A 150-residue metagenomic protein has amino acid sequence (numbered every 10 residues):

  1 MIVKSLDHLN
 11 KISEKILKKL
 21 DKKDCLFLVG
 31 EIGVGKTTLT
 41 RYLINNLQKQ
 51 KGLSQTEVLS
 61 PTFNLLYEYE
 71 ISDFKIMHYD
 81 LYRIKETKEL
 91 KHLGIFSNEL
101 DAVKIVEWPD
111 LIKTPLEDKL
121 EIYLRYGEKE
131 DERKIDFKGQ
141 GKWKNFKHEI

Functional and structural regions predicted by a protein language model:
M1-K15: N-terminal pre-Walker A segment at the start of P-loop NTPase domains
I16-K23: Phosphate-binding P-loop
L26-L28: Hydrophobic anchor at the beta1->P-loop junction of P-loop NTPases
E31: P-loop (Walker A) phosphate-binding loop of NTP-binding proteins
K36: Conserved lysine of the Walker
N45-E57, I71: Post-Walker A helix-loop "phosphate-sensing" segment adjacent to the P-loop in P-loop NTPases
T62, L66-W108: Conserved nucleotide-sensing/catalytic segment adjacent to the nucleotide-binding pocket in NTP-handling enzymes
K88-L90, F96-I150: Short phosphate-coordinating micro-motif centered on Lys-Gly-acidic
